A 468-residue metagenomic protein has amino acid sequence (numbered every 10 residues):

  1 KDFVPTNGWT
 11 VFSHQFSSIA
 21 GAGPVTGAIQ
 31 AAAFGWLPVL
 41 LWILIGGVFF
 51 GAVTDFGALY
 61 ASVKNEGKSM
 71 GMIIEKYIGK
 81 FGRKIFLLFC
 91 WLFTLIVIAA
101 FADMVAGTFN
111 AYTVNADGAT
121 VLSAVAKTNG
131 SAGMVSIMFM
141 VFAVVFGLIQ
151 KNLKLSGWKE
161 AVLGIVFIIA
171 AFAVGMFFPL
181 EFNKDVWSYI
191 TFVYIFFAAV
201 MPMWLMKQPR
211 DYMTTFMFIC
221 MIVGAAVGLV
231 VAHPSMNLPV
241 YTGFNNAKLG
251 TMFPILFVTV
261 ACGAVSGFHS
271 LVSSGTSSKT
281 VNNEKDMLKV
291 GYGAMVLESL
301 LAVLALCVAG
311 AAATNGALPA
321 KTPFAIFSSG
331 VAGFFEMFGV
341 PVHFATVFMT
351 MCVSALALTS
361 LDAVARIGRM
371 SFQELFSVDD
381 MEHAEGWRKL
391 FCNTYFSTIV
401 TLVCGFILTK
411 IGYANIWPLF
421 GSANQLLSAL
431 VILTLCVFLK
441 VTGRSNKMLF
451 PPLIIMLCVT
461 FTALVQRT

Functional and structural regions predicted by a protein language model:
K1-P24, T215, T251, I255: Membrane-interface "cap" regions at the ends of multi-pass membrane proteins
K1-T6, Q30, V53-G82, T113-A124 (+3 more regions): Flexible loop linkers connecting adjacent transmembrane helices in multi-pass alpha-helical membrane transporters
A22-I29, G46-V48, T54, A58 (+6 more regions): Membrane-helix boundary/coupling elements in multi-pass transport proteins
G23-G27, L37, I96-L122, G147-K154 (+11 more regions): Transmembrane helix-loop junctions in multi-pass membrane proteins
A31-A61, G71, S131-A143, G147 (+1 more regions): Extracellular loop-to-transmembrane helix junctions
K80-L95, G293-L300, F344-A345, E374-K410: Loop-to-transmembrane helix boundary motifs in multi-pass membrane proteins
F89, G130-V174, K184-V231, R369-Q373 (+2 more regions): Membrane-interface loop-to-helix entry segments
L229-G243, V296-G330: Extracellular/periplasmic helix-exit of transmembrane alpha-helices
